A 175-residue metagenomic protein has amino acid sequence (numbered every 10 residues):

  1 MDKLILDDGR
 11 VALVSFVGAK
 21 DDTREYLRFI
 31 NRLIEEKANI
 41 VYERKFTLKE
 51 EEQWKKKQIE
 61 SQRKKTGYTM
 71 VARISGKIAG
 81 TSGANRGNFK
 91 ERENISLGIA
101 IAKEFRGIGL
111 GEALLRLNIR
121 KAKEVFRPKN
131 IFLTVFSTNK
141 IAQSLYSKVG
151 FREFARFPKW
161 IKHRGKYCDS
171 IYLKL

Functional and structural regions predicted by a protein language model:
M1-D8, K166-L175: Terminal substrate-recognition subdomain of acyl/acetyltransferases
R10-A12, S75-T81, C168: Glycine-rich phosphate/pyrophosphate-binding loop shared by adenosine-nucleotide-utilizing enzymes
A12-Y26: A short beta-loop-alpha structural element at the N-terminal edge of CoA-dependent acyl/N-acetyltransferase catalytic
L13, R28-K45, S61: Helix-loop element at the rim of GNAT/NAT acetyltransferase active sites that forms part of the acceptor-substrate
R44-E104, L115: Acetyl-CoA-dependent GNAT
I101, G107-A122, Q143-K148: Conserved acetyl-CoA-binding loop-helix of GNAT-fold acetyltransferases
L115, A122-T134: Conserved GNAT acetyl-CoA-binding A-motif
F132-V135, S147-D169: Conserved catalytic-core motifs of GNAT/GCN5-like acyltransferases
